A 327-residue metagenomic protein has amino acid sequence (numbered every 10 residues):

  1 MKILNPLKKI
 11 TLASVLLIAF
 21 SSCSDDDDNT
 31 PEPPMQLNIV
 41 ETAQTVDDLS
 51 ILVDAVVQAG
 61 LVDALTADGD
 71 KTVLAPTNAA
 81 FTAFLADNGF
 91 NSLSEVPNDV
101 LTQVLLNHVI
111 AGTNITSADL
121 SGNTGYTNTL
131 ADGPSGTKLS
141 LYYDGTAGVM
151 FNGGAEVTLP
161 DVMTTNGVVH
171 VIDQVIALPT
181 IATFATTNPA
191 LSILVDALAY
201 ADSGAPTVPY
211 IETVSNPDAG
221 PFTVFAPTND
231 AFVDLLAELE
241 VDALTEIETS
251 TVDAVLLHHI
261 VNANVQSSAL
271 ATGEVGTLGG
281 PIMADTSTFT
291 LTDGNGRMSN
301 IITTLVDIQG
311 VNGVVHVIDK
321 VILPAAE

Functional and structural regions predicted by a protein language model:
I3-P6, I10-L12, C23-E327: Mature, structured domains of secreted/extracytosolic soluble proteins
L17-F20: Bacterial Sec-type N-terminal signal peptides, specifically the leucine/valine-rich hydrophobic h-region
